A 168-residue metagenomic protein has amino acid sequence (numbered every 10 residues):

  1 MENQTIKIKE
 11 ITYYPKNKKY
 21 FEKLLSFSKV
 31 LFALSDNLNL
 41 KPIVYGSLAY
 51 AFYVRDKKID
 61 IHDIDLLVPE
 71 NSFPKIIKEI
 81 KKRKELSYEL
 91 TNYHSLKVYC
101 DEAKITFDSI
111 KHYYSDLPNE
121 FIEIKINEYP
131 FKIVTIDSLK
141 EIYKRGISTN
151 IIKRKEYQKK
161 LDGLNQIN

Functional and structural regions predicted by a protein language model:
M1-V44, K155-N168: Helical scaffold of the NTase/Pol beta-like nucleotidyltransferase catalytic core
L31-I64, P69-K75: Active-site nucleotide-donor binding segment shared across nucleotidyl transfer reactions
A49-Y50, H112-Y113, S138-K140: Short, solvent-exposed loop/turn segments at secondary-structure junctions
D56-K58, K97, F121-K125: Short secondary-structure boundary/capping segments
I76-R83: Short amphipathic alpha-helices in soluble, non-transmembrane regions that often serve as interface/regulatory elements
K84-L117: Conserved catalytic core of two-metal-ion nucleotidyltransferases
Y113-N127: Short acidic, Pro/Gly- and aromatic-enriched capping/linker segments at domain boundaries
E123-R154: Phosphate-handling catalytic interfaces
